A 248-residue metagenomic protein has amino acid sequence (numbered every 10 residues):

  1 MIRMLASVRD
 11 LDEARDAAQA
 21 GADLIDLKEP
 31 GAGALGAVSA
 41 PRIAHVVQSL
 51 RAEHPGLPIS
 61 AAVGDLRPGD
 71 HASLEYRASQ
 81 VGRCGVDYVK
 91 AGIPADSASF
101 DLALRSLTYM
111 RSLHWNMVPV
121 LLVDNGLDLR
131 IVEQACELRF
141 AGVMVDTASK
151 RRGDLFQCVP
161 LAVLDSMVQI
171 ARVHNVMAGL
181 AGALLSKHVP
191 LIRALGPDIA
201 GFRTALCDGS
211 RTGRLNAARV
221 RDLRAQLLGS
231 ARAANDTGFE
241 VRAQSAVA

Functional and structural regions predicted by a protein language model:
M4-V8, I25-L27, L57-D65, D87-A91 (+4 more regions): Hydrophobic faces of well-ordered beta-strands that scaffold small-molecule active sites in alpha/beta enzyme cores
R9-A22, L66-C84, D124-L138, L180 (+2 more regions): Catalytic cores of alpha/beta
A17, V46, V143, I192 (+1 more regions): Conserved, mostly hydrophobic/aromatic
D23-L35, R83-A98, G142-R152, L195-V220: Glycine-rich phosphate-binding active-site loops on the catalytic face of alpha/beta enzymes
G36-L104: Glycine/small-residue-rich loop that forms an oxyanion/phosphate-binding "nest" at active or ligand-binding sites
A40-L50, A98-M110, Q157, F202-A248: C-terminal helical cap(s) of enzyme catalytic domains, especially alpha/beta-barrels
G82-R139: Hydrophobic, well-structured mid-protein blocks that either form specific transmembrane helices
L122-V163, I170: Histidine/lysine/aspartate-rich catalytic loop segments that bind and position anionic ligands
